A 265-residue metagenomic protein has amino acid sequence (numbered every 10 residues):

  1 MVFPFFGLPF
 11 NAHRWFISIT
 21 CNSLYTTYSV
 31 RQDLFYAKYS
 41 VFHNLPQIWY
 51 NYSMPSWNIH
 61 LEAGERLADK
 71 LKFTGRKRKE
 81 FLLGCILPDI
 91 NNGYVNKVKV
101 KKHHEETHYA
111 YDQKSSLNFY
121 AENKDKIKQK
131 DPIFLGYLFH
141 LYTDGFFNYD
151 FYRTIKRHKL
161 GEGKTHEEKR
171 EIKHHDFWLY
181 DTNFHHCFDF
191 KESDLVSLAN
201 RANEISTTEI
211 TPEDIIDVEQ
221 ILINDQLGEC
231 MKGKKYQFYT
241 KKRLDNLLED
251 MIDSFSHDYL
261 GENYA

Functional and structural regions predicted by a protein language model:
F5-P9, Y25-T27, E168: N-terminal basic, low-structured, amphipathic or hydrophobic segments
A12-R14, T26, V30, A37 (+1 more regions): Short hydrophobic alpha-helical segments enriched in small aliphatic residues
W15-S18, Q32, H43, Y94: Local alpha-helix boundary/kink/capping signal
Y39-A265: N-terminal leader/auxiliary helical segments
